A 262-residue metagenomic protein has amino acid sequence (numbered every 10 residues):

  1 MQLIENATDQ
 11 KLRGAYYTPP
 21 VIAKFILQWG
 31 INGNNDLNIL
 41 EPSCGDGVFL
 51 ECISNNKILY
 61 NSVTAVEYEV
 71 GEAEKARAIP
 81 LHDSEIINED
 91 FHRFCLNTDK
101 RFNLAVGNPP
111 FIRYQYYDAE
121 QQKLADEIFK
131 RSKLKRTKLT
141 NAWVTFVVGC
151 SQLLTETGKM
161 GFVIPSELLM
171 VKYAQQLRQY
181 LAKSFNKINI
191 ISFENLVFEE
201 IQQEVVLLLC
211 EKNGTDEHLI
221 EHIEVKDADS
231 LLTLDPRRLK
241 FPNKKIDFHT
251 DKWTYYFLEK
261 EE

Functional and structural regions predicted by a protein language model:
I4-D9, G14, G30, V48-I53 (+3 more regions): SAM-dependent methyltransferase catalytic-core segment centered on the flexible catalytic loop and adjoining short
T18-N35: Conserved alpha-helix/loop element of class I SAM-dependent methyltransferases that forms part of the SAM/SAH-binding
D36-S43: Conserved class I S-adenosyl-L-methionine
S62-E67: Conserved SAM-binding motif I beta-strand of class I
A76-R77: Conserved SAM-binding loop
S84-E85, I220: Short, conserved active-site loop motifs that form the nucleotide-linked donor/cofactor pocket
F193-F198: Short, solvent-exposed loop/turn elements at beta->coil junctions and helix N-caps that rim active or binding pockets
E200, V206-E262: C-terminal substrate-recognition regions of SAM-dependent nucleic acid methyltransferases
